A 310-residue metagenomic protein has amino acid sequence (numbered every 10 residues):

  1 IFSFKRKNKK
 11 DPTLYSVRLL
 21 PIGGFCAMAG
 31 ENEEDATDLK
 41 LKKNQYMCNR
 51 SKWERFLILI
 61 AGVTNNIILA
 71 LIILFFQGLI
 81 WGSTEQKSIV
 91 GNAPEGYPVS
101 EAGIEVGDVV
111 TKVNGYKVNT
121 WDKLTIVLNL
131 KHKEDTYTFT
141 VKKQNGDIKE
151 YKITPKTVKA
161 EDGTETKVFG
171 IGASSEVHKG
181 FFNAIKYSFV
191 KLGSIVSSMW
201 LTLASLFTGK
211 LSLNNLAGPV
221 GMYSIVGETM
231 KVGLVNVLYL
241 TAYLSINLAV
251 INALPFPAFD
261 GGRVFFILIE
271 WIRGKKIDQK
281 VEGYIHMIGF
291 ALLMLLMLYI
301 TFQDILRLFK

Functional and structural regions predicted by a protein language model:
I1-L39, L244, L254-R273: Small-residue-rich helix-interface/hinge motifs
S3-R6, I89-E95, L268-Y284: Membrane interface segments of multi-pass transport proteins and intramembrane proteases
R6, E31-W53, I58-A61, N65-L211 (+1 more regions): PDZ peptide-recognition modules
Y15-F25, A29, F56, I60 (+6 more regions): Hydrophobic alpha-helical segments of integral membrane proteins, encompassing both true transmembrane helices
A27, N66, A70, L74 (+2 more regions): Alpha-helical transmembrane segments of multi-pass membrane proteins
L211-L216, A253-F259: Short helix-coil transition sites and intra-membrane helix breaks within transmembrane domains of multi-pass
K231-L240: Membrane-interfacial loop-to-helix junctions in multi-pass transporters
Y299-K310: Juxtamembrane boundary at the C-terminal end of a transmembrane helix
